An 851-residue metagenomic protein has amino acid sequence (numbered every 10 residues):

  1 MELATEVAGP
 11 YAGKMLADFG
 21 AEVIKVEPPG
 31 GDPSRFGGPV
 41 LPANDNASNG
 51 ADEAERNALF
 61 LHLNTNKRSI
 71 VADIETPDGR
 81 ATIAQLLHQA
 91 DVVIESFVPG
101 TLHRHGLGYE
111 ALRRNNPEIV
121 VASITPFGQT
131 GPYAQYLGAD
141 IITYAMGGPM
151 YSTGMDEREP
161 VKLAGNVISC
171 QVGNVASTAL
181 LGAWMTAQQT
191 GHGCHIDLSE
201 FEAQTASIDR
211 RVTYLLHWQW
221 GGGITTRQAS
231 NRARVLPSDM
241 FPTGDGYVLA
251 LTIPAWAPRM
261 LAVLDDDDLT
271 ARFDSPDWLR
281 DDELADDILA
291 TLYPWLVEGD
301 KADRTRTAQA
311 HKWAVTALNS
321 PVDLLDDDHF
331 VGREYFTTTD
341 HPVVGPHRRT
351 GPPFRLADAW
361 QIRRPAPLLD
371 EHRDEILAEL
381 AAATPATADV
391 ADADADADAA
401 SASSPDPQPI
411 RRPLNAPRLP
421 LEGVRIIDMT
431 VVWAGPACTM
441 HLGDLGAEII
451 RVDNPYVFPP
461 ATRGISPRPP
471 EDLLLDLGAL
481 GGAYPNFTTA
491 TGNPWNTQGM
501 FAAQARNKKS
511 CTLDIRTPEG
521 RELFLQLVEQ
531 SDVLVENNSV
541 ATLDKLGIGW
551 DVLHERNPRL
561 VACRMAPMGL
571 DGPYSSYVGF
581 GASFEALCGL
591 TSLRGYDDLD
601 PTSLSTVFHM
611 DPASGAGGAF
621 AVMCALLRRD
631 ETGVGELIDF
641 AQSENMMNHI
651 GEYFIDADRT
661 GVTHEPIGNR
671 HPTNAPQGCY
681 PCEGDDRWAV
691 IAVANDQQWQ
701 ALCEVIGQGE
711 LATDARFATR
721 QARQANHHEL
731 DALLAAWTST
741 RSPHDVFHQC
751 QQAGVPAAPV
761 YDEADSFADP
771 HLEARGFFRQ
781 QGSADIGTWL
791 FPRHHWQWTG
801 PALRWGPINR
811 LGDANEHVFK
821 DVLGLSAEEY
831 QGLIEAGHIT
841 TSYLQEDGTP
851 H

Functional and structural regions predicted by a protein language model:
M1-Q189, L368, H372-E631, R810 (+1 more regions): N-terminal helix-loop segment corresponding to the beta1-alpha1 unit of nucleotide/adenylate-binding folds
E22-V23, Q309-D323, A383-P385, I449 (+3 more regions): Short, well-structured beta-strand/strand-turn elements
A51-D52, F60, T226-A233, S238-D239 (+9 more regions): Short Gly/Pro-enriched turn/cap motifs at secondary-structure boundaries
I142, A164-L181, E200-R211, T252-R259 (+4 more regions): Mid-domain beta-loop-alpha active-site segment that forms a flexible, acidic cofactor/metal-binding surface
G147, G173-C194, A206, R210-Q219 (+4 more regions): Oxidoreductase and adenylate-handling cofactor-binding alpha/beta cores
E157-V167, Q188-Q204, Q228-N231, L570 (+5 more regions): Conserved Rossmann-fold dehydrogenase catalytic segment
P237-H311, V315, V322, D328 (+2 more regions): Aromatic-enriched alpha-helical interface/lid elements that frame and gate functional surfaces
H311-R363, Q752-W805: A glycine-rich dinucleotide-binding beta-alpha-beta segment and adjacent secondary-structure elements that constitute
